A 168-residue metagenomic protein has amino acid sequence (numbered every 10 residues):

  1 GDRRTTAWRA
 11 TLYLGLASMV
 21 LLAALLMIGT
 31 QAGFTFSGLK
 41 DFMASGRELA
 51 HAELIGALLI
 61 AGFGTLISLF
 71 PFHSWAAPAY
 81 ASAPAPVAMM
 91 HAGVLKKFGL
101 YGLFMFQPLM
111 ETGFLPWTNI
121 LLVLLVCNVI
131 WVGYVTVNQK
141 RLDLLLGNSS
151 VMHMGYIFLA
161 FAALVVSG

Functional and structural regions predicted by a protein language model:
G1-R3, I67-A81, V129-S149: C-terminal ends of transmembrane helices
D2-L12, S18-S74, P78, G99 (+3 more regions): Juxtamembrane/interfacial segments at transmembrane-helix boundaries in multi-pass membrane proteins
T6-R9, A83-G93: Membrane-interface alpha-helices at helix entry/exit sites of multi-pass transporters
T11-G15, G93, L122-L125, L146-S150: Residue-level recognition of transmembrane alpha-helices in multi-pass small-molecule transporters/permeases
S18-V20, A88, N128: Core transmembrane alpha-helical segments of multi-pass membrane transporters/permeases
I55-A57, P86-V87, I130-V132, D143: Short hydrophobic "helix-edge" motifs at membrane interfaces and signal-peptide entry regions
A57-G64, M90-V94, I120-I130: Hydrophobic alpha-helical transmembrane segments of multi-pass membrane proteins
F98, N128-W131, G155: Membrane-embedded alpha-helical transmembrane segments of multi-pass integral membrane proteins
